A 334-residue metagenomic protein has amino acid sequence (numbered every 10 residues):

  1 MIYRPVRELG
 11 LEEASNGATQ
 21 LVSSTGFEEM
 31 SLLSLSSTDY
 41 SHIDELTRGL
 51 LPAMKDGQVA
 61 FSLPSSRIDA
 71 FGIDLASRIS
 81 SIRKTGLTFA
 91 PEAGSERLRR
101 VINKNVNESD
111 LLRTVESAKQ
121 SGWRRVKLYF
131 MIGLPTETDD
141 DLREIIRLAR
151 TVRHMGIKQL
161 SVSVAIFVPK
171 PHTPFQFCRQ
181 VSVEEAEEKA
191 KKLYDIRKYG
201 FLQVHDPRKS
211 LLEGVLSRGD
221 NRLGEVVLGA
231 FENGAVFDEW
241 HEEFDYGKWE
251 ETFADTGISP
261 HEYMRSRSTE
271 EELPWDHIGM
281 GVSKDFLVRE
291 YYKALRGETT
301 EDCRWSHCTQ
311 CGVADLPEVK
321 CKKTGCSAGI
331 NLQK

Functional and structural regions predicted by a protein language model:
M1-I2, L35-D39, S66-A70, E92-S95 (+6 more regions): Short, glycine-/Ser/Thr-/acidic-enriched flexible segments
R4-P5, S41-H42, F71-L75, R97-I102 (+4 more regions): Flexible glycine/acidic-rich beta-alpha junction loops that bind and position SAM and/or redox cofactors in anaerobic
R4-T19, F27, S34-S37, S41-G49 (+9 more regions): Terminal amphipathic helices with adjacent charged low-complexity linkers/tails
V6-E13, L35-H42, N103-D110, E137-E144 (+5 more regions): Catalytic cores of large soluble enzymes that bind and process phosphate-bearing ligands
N16-S161: Conserved SAM/AdoMet-binding glycine-rich loop
S23-S31, A93-E96, W123-F130, V164-P174 (+2 more regions): Short acidic (Asp/Glu) and glycine-rich catalytic loops that position anionic groups and cofactors
S24-S31, D56-A60, Q120, K158 (+5 more regions): Intrinsically disordered or highly flexible coil/loop and linker segments, enriched in small and charged/polar residues
K198-K334: Radical SAM enzyme core and accessory elements
